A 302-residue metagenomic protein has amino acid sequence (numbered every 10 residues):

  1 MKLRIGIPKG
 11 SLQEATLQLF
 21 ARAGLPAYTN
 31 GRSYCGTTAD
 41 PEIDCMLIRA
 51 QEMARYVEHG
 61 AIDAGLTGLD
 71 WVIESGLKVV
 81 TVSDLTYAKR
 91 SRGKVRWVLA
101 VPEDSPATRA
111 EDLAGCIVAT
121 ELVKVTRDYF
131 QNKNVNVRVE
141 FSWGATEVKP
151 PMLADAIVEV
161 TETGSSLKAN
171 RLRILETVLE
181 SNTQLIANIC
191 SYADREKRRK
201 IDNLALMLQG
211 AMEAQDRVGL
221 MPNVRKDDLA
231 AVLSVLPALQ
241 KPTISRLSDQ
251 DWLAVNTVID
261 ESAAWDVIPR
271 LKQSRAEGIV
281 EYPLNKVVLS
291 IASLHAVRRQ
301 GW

Functional and structural regions predicted by a protein language model:
K2-E42, L47, T67-R96, D104-W302: Small-molecule-sensing regulatory modules
E42-D63: Short, structured active-site "lid" loops
R55, R96-A100: Signature of uroporphyrinogen-III synthase
